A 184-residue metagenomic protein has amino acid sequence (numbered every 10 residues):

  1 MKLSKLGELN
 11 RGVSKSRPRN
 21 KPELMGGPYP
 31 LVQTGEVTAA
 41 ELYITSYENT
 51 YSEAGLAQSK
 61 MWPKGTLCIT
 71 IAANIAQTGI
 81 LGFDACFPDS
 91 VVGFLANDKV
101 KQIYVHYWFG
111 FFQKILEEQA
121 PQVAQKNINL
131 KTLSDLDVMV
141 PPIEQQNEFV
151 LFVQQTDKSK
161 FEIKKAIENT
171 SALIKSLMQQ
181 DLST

Functional and structural regions predicted by a protein language model:
M1-S14, D135-Q180, T184: Non-catalytic DNA-recognition/assembly elements of restriction-modification systems
S4-P22, G35-K64: Sequence-specific dsDNA recognition surfaces
R11-K15, V37, Q113-K114, P121 (+1 more regions): Generic structural signal for secondary-structure transition and capping sites
Q33-T34, T50-G110: A short beta-sheet element
I71-N74, A85-V92, Q122-N147: A short glycine-rich beta-alpha junction/loop motif
A120, A124, K165-E168: Short alpha-helical interdomain "coupling" segment at the junction between an upstream regulatory sensor module
